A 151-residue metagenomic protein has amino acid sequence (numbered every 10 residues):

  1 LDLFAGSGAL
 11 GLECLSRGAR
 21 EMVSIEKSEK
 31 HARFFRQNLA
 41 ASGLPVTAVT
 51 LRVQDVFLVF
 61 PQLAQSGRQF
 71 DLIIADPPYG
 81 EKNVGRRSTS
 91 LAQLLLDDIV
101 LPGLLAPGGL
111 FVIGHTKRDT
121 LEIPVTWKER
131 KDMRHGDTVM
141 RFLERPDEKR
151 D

Functional and structural regions predicted by a protein language model:
L1-D151: Class I S-adenosyl-L-methionine-dependent methyltransferase catalytic core
